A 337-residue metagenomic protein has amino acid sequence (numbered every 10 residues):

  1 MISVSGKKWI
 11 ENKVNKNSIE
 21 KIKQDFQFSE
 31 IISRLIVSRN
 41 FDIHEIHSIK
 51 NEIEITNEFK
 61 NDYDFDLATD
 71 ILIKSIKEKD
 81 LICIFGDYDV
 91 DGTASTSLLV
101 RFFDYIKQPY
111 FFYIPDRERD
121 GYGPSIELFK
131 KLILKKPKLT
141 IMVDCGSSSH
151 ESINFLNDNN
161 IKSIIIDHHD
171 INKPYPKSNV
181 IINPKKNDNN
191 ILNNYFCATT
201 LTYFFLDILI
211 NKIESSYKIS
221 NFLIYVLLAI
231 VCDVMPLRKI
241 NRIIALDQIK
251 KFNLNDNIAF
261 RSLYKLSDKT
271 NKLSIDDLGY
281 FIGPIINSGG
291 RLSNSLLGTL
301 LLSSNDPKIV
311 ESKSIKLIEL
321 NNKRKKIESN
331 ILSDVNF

Functional and structural regions predicted by a protein language model:
V4, E11-L139, D158-N160, K177 (+1 more regions): Hydrophobic helix-and-loop "lid/oligomerization" segment in the mid-to-C-terminal part of catalytic domains
I133-Y195, T199, Y203-K212, R238: Active-site cavity-forming subdomains of large catalytic enzyme subunits
